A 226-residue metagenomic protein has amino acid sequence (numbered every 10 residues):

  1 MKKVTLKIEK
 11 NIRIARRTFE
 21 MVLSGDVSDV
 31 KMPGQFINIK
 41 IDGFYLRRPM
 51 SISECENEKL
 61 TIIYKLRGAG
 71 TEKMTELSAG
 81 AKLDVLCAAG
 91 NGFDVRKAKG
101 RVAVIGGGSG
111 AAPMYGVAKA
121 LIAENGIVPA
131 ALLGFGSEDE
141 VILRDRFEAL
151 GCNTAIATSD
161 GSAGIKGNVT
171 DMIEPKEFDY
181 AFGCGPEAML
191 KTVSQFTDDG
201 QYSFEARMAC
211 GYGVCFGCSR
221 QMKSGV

Functional and structural regions predicted by a protein language model:
K2-A81: Ferredoxin-reductase
L23, R96, S219-M222: Short beta-strand-to-turn element immediately C-terminal to the catalytic PLP-Schiff-base lysine in fold type I
A69-R207: FNR/FR-type flavoprotein reductase catalytic core
P113, E187, E205-V226: Local cysteine-cluster metal-coordination motifs and their immediate loop/turn environment, predominantly Fe-S cluster
